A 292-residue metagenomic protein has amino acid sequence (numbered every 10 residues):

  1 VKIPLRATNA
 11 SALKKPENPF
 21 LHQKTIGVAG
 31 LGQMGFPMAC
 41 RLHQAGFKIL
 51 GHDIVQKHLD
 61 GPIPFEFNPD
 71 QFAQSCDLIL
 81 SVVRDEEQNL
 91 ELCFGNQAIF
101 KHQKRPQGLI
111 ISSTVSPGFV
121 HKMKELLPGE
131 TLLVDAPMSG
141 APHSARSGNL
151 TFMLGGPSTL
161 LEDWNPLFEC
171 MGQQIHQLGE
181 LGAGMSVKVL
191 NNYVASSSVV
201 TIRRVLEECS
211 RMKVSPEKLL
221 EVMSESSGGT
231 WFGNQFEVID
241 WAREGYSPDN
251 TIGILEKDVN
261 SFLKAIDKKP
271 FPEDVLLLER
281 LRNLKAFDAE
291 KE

Functional and structural regions predicted by a protein language model:
K2-V82, P142: NAD(P)+-binding Rossmann beta1-loop-alpha1 motif at the extreme N-terminus of oxidoreductases
A29, R84, F94, T114 (+8 more regions): Conserved active-site and cofactor/substrate-binding residues in soluble primary-metabolism enzymes
M34, F47, T131-L132, V214: Short phosphate-binding/catalytic loops that engage adenosine nucleotides
N68-L150: Rossmann-like NAD(P)(H) cofactor-binding subdomain of soluble oxidoreductases
T114-N192: Rossmann-fold dinucleotide-binding core
G148-G155, H176, E180-M212, S224-Q235 (+1 more regions): Active-site-proximal catalytic alpha-helix in oxidoreductases
E217-E225, L276-R282: Beta-strand segments within the central parallel beta-sheet cores of soluble alpha/beta enzyme folds
W231-K291: Interdomain hinge/lid region at the active-site interface of Rossmann-like NAD(P)-dependent oxidoreductases
